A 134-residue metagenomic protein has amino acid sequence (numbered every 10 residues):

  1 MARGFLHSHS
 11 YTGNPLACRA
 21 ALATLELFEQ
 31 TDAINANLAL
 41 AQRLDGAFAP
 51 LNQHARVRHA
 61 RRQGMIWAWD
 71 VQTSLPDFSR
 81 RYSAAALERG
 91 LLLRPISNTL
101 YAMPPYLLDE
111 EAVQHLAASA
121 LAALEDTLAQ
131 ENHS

Functional and structural regions predicted by a protein language model:
M1-S134: Conserved N-terminal phosphate-binding loop of PLP-dependent enzymes in the Aspartate aminotransferase
